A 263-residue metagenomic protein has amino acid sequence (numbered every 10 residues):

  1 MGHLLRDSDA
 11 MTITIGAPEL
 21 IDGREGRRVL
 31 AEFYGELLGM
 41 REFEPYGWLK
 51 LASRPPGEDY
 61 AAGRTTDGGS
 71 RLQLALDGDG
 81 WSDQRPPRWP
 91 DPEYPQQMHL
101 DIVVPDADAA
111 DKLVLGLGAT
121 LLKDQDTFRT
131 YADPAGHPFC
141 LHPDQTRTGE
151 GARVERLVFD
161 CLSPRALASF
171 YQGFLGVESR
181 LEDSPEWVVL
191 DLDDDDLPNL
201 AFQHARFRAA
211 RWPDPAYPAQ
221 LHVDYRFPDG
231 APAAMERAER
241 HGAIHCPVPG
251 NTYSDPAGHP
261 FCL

Functional and structural regions predicted by a protein language model:
G2-G80, A109-K112, G116-T130, F159-A205 (+2 more regions): Core segments of cupin and vicinal oxygen chelate
D22, D101-V103, V158-D160, D224-P228: Short hydrophobic/aromatic beta-strand micro-patches that form the beta-sheet surface supporting nucleotide- or nucleic
D67, G80-E93: Aromatic- and Gly/Pro-rich amphipathic surface segment
P95-M98, P218-H222: Eukaryotic phosphotyrosine signaling hubs
P105, T120, H137, H259: Conserved Rossmann-like nucleotide-cofactor binding loop
Q125-T148: Short, structured interface segments
L141-R147, H204-R206, L263: Short beta->alpha transition motifs characteristic of CBS
P143-L162: Solvent-exposed, charged amphipathic helical/linker segments at domain boundaries
